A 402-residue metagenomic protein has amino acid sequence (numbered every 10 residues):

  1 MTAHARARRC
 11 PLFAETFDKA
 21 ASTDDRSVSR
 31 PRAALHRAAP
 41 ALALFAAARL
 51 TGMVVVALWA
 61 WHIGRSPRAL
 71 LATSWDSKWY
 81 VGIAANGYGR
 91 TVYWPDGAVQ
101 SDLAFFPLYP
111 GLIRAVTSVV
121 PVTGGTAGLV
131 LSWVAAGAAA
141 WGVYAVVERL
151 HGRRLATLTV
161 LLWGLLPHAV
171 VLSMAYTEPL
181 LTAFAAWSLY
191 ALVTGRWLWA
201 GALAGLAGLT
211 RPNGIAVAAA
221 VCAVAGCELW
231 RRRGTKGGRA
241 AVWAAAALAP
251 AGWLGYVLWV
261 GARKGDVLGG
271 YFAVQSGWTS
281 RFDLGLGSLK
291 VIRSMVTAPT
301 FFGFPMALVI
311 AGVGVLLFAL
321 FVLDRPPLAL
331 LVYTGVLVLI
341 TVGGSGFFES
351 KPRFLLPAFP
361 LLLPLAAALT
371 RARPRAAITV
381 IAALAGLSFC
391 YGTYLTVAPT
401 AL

Functional and structural regions predicted by a protein language model:
A48-I63, P67, A72, A218-R231 (+2 more regions): Membrane-lumen/periplasm interface segments of specific transmembrane helices in polyprenyl phosphate-linked
W75-G89, A98-P121, G285-L289: Short hydrophobic/aromatic helix or loop-helix immediately within or flanking a transmembrane segment in polytopic
P107, G111, V119-A138, F302-L308: Loop-to-helix entry region of an early transmembrane alpha helix in multi-pass inner-membrane enzymes
T123-A127, V143-L165, V332: Transmembrane-helix signature of polytopic, membrane-embedded enzymes that assemble or transfer cell-envelope glycans
V130-L150, L316-A319: Transmembrane-helix motifs of polytopic, lipid-linked glycan transferases
G164, A185-Y190, L198-A225, L248-A251 (+1 more regions): Membrane-interface alpha helices of multi-pass inner-membrane proteins
M174-L180, K351-P352: Short acidic/glycine- and proline-prone juxtamembrane loop motifs at membrane-interface regions of multi-pass membrane
A246-P250, R371-A401: Signature aromatic-anchored transmembrane alpha helix within multi-pass, membrane-resident enzymes that catalyze glycan
